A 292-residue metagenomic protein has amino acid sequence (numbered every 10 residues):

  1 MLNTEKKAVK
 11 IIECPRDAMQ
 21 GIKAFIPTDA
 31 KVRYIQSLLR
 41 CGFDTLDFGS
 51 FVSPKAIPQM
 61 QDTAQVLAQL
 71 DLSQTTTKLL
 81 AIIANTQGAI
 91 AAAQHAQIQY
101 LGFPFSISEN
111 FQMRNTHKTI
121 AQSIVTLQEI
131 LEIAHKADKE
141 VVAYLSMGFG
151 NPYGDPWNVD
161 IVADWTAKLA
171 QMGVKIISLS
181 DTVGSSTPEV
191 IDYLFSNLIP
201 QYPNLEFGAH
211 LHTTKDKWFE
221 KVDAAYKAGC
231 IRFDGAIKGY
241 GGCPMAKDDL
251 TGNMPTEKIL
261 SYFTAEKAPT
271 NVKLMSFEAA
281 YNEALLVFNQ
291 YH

Functional and structural regions predicted by a protein language model:
M1-H292: Catalytic cores and adjacent flexible loops of soluble metabolic enzymes that perform enolate/carbanion chemistry on
